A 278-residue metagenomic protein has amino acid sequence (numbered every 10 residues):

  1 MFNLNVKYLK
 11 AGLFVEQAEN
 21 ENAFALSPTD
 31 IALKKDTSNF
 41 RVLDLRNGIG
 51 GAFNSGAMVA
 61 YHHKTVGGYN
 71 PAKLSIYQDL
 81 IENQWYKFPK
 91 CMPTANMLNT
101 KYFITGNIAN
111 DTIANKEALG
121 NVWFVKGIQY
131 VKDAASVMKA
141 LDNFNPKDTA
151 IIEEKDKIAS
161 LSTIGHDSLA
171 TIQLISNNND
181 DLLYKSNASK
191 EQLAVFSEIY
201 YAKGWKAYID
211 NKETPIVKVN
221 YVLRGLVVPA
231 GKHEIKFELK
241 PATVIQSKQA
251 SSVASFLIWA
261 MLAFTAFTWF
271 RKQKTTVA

Functional and structural regions predicted by a protein language model:
M1-L174, N179-K185, E191-E198, V277: Conserved luminal/periplasmic juxtamembrane motif of membrane-embedded glycan-processing enzymes
N145-A278: Active-site-proximal, structured, solvent-exposed surfaces of multi-pass membrane proteins that position macromolecular
